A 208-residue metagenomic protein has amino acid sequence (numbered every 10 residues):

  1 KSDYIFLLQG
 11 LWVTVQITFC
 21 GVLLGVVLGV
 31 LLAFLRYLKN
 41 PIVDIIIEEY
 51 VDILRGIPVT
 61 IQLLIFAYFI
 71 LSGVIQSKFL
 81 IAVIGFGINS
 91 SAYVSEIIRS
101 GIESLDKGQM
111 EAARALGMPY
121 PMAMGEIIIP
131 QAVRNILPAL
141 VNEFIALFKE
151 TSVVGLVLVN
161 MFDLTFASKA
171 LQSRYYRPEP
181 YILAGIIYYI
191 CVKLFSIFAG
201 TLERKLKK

Functional and structural regions predicted by a protein language model:
K1-K208: Transmembrane alpha-helices and adjacent helix-loop boundaries
